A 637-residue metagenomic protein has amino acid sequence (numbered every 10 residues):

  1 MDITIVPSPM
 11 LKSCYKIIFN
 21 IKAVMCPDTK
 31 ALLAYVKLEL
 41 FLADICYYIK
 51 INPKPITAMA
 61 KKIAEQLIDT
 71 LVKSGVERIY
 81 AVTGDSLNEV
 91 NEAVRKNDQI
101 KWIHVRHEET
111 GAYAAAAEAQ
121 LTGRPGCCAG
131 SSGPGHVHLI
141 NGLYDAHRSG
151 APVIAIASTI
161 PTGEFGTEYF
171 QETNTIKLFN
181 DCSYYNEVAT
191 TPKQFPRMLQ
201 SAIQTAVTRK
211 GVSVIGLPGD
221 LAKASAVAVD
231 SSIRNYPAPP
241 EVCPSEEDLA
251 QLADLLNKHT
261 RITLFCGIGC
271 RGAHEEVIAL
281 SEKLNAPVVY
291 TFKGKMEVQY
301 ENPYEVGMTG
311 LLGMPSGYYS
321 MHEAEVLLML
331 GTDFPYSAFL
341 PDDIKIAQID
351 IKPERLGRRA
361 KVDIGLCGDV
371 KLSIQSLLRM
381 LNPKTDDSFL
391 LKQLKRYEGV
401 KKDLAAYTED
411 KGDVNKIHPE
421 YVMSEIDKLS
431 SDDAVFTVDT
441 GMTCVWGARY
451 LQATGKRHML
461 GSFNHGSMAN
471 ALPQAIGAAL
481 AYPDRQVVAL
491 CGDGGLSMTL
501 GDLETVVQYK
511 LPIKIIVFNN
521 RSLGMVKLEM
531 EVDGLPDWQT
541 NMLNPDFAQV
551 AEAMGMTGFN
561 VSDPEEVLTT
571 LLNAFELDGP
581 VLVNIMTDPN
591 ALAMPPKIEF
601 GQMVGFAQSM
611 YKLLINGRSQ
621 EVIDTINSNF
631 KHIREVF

Functional and structural regions predicted by a protein language model:
M59-K62, K193, G216, A228-D230 (+5 more regions): Phosphate/pyrophosphate-binding active-site segments
A64-V72, D85, V90-R95, E398-P473 (+1 more regions): Active-site diphosphate/adenylate-binding microenvironment
Q66-V76, A117-G123, H147, T205-R209 (+5 more regions): Glycine-rich phosphate/diphosphate-binding loops that line cofactor/substrate pockets in enzymes
E77-Y80, K101-I103, L121-I160, F265-C266 (+3 more regions): A short, small-residue-rich loop immediately preceding and capping a beta-strand
Q120, I268-I351, T454-R485, T499-G501 (+2 more regions): Glycine-rich, anion-gripping cofactor-binding loops and their flanking helix/strand elements in enzyme active sites
I156, E164-Q171, Y318, G357-C367 (+2 more regions): Thiamine diphosphate
A157-R197, G294-K395, F575: Glycine-rich, acidic loop regions that bind phosphate or pyrophosphate groups
T173, F195, S201, T205-K258 (+2 more regions): Conformationally flexible catalytic loops at phosphate/diphosphate-handling active centers
